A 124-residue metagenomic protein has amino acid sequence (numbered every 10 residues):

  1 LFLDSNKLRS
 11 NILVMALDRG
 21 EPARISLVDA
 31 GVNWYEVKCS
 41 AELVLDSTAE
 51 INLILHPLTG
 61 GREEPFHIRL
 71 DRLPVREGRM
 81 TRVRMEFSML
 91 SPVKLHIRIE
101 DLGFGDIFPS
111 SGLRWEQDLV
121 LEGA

Functional and structural regions predicted by a protein language model:
L1-A124: Acidic low-complexity intrinsically disordered segments
